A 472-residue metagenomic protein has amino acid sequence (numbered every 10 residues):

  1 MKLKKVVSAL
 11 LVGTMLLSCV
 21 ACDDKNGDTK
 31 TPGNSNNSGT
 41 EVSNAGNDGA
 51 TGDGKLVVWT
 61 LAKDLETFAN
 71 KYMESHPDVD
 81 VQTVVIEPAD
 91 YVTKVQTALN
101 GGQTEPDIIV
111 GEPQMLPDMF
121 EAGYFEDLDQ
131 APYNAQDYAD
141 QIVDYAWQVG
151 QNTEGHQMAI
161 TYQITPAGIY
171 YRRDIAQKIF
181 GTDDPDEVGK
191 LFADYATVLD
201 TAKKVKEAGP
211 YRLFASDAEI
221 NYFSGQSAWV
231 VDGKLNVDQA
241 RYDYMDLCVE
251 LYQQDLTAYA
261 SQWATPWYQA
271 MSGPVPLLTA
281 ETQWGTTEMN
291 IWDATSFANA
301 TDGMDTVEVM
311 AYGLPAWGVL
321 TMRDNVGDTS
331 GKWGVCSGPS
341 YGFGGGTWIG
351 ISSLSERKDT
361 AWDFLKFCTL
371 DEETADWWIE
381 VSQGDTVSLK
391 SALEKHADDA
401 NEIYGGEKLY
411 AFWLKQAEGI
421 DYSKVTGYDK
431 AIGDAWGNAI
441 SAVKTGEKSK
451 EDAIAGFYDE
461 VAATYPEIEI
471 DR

Functional and structural regions predicted by a protein language model:
M1-L56, D459-R472: Short, low-complexity disordered leader/linker segments with a strong preference for bacterial N-terminal type II
N44-A45, E112-G168, Q177, A196-L199 (+2 more regions): Hinge/lid segment of periplasmic solute-binding proteins
T51-K63, V79-V84, D107-I108: Short, well-ordered beta-strand elements
D64-L65, G384, Y404-T464: C-terminal capping/gating helix-and-loop segments adjacent to ligand/active sites or protein-protein/ligand interfaces
T67-M73, D243-D363: Extracytoplasmic/periplasmic substrate-binding proteins
E74-I142, H156, K178-D184, A300-A311: Extracytoplasmic "Venus flytrap"/periplasmic binding protein-like
P132-N134, Q148-I220, W229-Y268, S353-D359 (+1 more regions): Helix-loop-helix "hinge/cap" segment bordering the ligand-binding cleft or interdomain interface
L320, G342-F343, T347-K430, R472: Mature extracytoplasmic/periplasmic domains
